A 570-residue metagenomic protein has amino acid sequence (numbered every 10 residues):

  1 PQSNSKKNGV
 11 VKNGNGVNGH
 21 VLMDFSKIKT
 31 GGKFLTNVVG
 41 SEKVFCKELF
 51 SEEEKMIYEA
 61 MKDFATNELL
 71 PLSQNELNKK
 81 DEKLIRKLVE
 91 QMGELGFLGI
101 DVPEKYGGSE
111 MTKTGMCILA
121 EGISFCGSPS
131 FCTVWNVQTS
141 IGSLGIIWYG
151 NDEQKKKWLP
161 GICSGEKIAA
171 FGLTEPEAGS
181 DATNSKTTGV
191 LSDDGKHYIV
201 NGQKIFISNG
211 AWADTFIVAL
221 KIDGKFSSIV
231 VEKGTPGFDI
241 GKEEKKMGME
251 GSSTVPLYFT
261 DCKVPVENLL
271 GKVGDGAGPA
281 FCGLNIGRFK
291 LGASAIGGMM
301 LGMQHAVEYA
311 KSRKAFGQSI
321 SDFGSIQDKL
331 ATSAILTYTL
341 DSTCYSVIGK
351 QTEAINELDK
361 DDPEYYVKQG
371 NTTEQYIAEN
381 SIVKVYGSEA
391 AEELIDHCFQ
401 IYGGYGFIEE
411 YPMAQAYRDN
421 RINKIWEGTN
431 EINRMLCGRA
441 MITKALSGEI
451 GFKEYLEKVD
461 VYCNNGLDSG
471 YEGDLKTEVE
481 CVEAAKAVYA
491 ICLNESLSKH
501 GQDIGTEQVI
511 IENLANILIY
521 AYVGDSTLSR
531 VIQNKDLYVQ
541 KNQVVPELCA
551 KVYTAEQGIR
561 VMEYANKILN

Functional and structural regions predicted by a protein language model:
P1-V137, I147, E153-K157, G161-S164 (+2 more regions): Amphipathic, small/basic residue-rich leader segments at the start of a protein or domain
N18-H20, K29-F34, N67, G96 (+4 more regions): Alpha-helix capping/hinge segments and adjacent helical runs
G19-H20, C46-F50, M56-I57, D239-D341 (+5 more regions): Glycine-rich beta->alpha junctions and the first turn(s) of the following alpha-helix
S73-K80, Y338-Y386, F399-Q400, G501 (+2 more regions): C-terminal helix-coil-helix/basic helical segment that borders enzyme active sites and/or dimer interfaces and provides
F131-E153, G179-A182, L191-D194: N-terminal glycine-rich flavin-associated loop
G165-L173: A short, Trp-centered hydrophobic/proline-enriched beta-strand micro-motif
E177-S180, F206-N209, K221, K246-S253: Short Gly/Pro-enriched turn/cap motifs at secondary-structure boundaries
K196-I240: A short core secondary-structure module
